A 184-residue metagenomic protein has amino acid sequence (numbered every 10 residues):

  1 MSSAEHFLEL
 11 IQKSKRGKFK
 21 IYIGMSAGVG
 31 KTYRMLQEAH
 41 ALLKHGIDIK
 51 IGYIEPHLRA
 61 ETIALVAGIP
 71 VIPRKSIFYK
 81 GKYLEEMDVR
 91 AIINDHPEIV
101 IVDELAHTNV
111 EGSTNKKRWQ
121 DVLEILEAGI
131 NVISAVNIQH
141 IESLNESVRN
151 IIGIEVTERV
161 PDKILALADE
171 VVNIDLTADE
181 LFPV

Functional and structural regions predicted by a protein language model:
S2-K15: Pre-Walker A adenine-sensing motif
A4-F7, K80-E86, G153-E155: Short gly/ser/thr-rich secondary-structure transition/capping motifs
R16-N94: Conserved P-loop
A27, Y53-L58, L105-A106, I130 (+2 more regions): Short, ordered loop/turn segments at secondary-structure junctions
D48, H96-I99, A128-S134: Loop/turn-to-beta-strand initiation segments
E104-W119, S143-E146: Conserved ATPase-coupling elements of RecA-like P-loop NTPase cores
K117-N137: Substrate-engagement module of ASCE P-loop NTPases
S134-V184: Internal gly/pro-rich beta-alpha loop/helix module that stabilizes soluble enzyme cofactors or their anionic handles
